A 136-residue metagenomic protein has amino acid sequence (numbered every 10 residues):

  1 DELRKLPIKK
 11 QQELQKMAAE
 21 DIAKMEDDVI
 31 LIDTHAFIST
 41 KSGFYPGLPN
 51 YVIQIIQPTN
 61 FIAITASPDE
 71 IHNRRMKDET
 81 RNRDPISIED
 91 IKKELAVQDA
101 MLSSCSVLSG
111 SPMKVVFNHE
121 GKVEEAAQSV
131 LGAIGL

Functional and structural regions predicted by a protein language model:
D1-P46: ATP-dependent small-molecule kinase phosphotransfer cores that center on conserved nucleotide phosphate-binding segments
E2-L3, E79-N82, G132-A133: Short, hinge-like loop/turn segments at secondary-structure boundaries
K9-K10, P85-A96: A short acidic, glycine-rich active-site loop that binds or catalyzes chemistry on phosphate/adenosine moieties
L14-I22, P49, A126-V130, I134: Generic hydrophobic alpha-helical segments
I30, T59-I62, P112-M113: Hydrophobic beta-strand segments of well-ordered beta-sheets in folded domains
H35-D78: ATP-dependent NMP and nucleoside kinases share a basic, alpha-helical "lid"
H72-D90: A solvent-exposed, charged loop/short amphipathic helix patch at secondary-structure junctions
D99-L136: NTP-dependent small-molecule kinase module
